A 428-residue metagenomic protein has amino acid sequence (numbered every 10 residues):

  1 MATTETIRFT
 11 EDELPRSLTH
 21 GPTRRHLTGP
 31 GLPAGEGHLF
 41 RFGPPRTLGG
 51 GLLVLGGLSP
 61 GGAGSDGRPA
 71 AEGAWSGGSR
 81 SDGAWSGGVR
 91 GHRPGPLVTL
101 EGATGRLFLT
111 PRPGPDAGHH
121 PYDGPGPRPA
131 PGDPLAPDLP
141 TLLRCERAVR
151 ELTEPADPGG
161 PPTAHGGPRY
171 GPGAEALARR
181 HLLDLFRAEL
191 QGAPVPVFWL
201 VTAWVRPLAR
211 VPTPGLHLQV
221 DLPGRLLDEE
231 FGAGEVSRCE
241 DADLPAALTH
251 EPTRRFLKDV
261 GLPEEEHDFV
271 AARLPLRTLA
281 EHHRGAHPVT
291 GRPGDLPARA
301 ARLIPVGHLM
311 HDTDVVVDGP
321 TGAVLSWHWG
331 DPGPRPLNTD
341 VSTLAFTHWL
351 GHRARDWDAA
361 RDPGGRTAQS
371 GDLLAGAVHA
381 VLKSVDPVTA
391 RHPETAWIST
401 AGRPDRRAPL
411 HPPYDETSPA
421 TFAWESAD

Functional and structural regions predicted by a protein language model:
M1-G77, G83-T110, P158-D314, D318-G319 (+1 more regions): A surface-exposed partner-binding patch
T110-D157, L325-G365: Compact, glycine/acidic-enriched structural inserts
A164, D362-S370: Flexible coil/linker segments and helix-coil junctions enriched in charged and small residues
G319-L325: Generic structural signal for well-ordered, non-membrane alpha-helices
